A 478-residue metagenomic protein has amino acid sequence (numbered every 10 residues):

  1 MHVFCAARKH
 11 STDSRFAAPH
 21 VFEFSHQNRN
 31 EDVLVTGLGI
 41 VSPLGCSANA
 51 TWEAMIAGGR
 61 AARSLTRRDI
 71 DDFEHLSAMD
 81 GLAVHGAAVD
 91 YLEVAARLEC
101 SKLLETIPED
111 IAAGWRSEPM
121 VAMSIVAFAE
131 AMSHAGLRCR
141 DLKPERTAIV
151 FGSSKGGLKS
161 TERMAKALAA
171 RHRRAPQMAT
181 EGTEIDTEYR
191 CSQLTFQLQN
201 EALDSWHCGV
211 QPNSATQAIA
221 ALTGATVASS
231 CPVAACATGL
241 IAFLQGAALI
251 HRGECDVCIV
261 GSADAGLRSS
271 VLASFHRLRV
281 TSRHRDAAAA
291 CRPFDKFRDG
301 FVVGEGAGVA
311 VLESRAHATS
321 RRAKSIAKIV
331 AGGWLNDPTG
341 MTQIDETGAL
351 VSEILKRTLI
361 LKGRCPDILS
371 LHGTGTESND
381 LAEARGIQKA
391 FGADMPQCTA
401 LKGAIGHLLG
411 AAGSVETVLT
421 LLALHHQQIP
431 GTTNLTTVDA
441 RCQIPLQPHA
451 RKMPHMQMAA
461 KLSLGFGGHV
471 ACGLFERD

Functional and structural regions predicted by a protein language model:
M1, R15-V35, C139-P144, G363-C365 (+1 more regions): Flexible, low-complexity linker/loop segments at domain and module junctions
H2-R8, D13-A113, A316-K328, V418-T433 (+1 more regions): ACP-dependent fatty acid/polyketide chain-elongation machinery
D32-T36, G59-S64, D286-I368: Condensing-enzyme catalytic core mediating Claisen C-C bond formation in acyl metabolism
S64, H172-L203, L244, A248 (+3 more regions): Glycine-/small-residue-rich "gating" segment that lines the acyl/pantetheine channel and substrate pocket
R116-V121, L142-P144, N200, W206-P212 (+4 more regions): Active-site nucleophile and cofactor-binding loops and adjacent substrate-binding regions of central metabolic enzymes
S124-R138, P212, T216, A220-T223 (+5 more regions): Active-site-proximal alpha-helical scaffold in enzymes
V150-S229, L272-R279, N379-A393: Active-site-proximal gating segment of KS-fold condensing enzymes and close homologs
E254-L278, S282-D299, G332-E346, L371-D380 (+1 more regions): Acyl-CoA/ACP chain-elongation machinery
